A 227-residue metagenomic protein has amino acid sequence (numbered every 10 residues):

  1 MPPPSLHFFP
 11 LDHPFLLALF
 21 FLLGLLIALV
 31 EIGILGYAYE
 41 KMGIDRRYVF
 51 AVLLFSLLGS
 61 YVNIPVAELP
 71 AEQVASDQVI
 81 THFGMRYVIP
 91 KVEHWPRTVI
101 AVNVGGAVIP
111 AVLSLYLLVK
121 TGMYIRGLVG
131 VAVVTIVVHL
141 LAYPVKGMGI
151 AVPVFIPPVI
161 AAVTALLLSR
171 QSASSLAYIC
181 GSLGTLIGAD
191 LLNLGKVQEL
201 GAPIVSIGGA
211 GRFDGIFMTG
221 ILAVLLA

Functional and structural regions predicted by a protein language model:
M1-I27, D45-A51, G149-V152, I156 (+1 more regions): C-terminal transmembrane helix-loop-helix hairpin of multi-pass membrane proteins
F8-L17, G84-P96, I109-G122, V134-G147 (+1 more regions): Short juxtamembrane and helix-loop transition motifs at transmembrane-helix boundaries in membrane proteins
D12-E72: N-terminal low-complexity or amphipathic/hydrophobic leaders
V30-E40, I64, L113-L117, V138-V145 (+1 more regions): C-terminal ends of transmembrane helices
A38-D45, T121-I125, V197-L200: Interfacial helix-loop-helix linkers and transmembrane-helix boundary segments in multi-pass membrane proteins
S56-V62, V134-L141, G184-L192: Aromatic-anchored segments of alpha-helical transmembrane domains
V62-L115: A glycine-rich, hydrophobic loop/mini-helix early in the fold
V104-P110, S114-A173, G181: Conserved mixed alpha/beta catalytic, RNA-binding, or beta-rich assembly cores of soluble enzyme, regulatory
